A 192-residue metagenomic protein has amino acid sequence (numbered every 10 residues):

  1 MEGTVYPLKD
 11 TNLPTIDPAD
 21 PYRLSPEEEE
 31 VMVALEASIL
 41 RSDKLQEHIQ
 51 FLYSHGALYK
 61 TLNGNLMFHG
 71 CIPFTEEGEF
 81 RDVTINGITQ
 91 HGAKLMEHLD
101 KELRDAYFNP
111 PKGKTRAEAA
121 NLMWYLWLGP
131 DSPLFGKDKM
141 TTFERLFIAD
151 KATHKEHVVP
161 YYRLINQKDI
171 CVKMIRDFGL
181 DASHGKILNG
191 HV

Functional and structural regions predicted by a protein language model:
M1-V192: Feature recognizes metal-dependent phosphohydrolase scaffolds
